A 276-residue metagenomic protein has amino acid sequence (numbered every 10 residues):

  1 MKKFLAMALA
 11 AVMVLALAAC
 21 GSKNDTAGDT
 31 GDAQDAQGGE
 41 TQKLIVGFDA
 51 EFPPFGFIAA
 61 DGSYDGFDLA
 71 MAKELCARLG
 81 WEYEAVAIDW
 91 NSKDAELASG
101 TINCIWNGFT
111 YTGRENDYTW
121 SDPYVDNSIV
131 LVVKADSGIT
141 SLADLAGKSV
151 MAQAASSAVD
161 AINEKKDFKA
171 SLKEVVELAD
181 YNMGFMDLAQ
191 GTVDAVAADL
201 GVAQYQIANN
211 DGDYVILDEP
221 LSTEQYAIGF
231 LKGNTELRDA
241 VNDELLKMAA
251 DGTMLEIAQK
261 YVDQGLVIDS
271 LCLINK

Functional and structural regions predicted by a protein language model:
A16-A33: Bacterial lipoprotein signal-peptidase II cleavage site
K23, L69-R78, A143, K148 (+2 more regions): Extended ligand-binding regions for polar small-molecule ligands
G28-G108: Extracytoplasmic small-molecule ligand-binding "clamshell" domains of the periplasmic binding protein/Venus flytrap
A50, D126-V133, L200, Q204 (+2 more regions): Periplasmic-binding protein-like
A50-P53, Y64-A77, F109, V130-N182 (+2 more regions): Bilobed "Venus flytrap"/periplasmic-binding protein-like clamshell domains and structurally analogous long
L69, E84-A95, V175-Q190, E224: Short helix-initiation/N-cap motifs at beta->coil->alpha
K73, A77, E82-D144, V215: Acidic, polar ligand-binding/catalytic clefts
S92, G108-D117, A161-K165, D187-T223: A ligand-binding cleft/hinge motif common to bilobed small-molecule-binding domains
